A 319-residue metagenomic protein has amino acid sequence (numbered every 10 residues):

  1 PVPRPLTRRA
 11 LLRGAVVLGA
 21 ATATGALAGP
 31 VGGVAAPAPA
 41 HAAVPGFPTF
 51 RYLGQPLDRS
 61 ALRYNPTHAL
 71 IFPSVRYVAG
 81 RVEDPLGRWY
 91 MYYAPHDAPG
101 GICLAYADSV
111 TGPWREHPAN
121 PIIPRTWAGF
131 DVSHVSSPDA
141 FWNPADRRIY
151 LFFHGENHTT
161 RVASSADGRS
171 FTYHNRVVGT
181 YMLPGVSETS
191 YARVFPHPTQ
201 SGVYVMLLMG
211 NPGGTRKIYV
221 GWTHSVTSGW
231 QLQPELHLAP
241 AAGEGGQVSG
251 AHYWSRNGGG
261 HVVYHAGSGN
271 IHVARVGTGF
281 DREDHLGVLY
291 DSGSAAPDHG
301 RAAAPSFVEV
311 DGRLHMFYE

Functional and structural regions predicted by a protein language model:
P1-L6, V34: Secretory targeting signals
R4-A21, A40-E319: Carbohydrate-active catalytic/glycan-binding domains of CAZyme proteins, especially the secreted or lumenal ectodomains
A26-F47: C-terminal segment of N-terminal export signals and the immediately downstream linker at the start of the mature
